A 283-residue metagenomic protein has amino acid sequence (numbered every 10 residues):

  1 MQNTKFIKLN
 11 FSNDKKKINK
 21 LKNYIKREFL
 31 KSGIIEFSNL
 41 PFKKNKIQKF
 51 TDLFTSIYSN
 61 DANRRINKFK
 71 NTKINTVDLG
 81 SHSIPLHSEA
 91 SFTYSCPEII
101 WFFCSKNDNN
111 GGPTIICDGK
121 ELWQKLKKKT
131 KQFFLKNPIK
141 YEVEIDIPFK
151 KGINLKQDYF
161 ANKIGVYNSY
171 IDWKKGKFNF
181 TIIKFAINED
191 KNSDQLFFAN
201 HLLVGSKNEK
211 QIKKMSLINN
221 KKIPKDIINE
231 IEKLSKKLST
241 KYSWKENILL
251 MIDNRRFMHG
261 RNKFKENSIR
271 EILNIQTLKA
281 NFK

Functional and structural regions predicted by a protein language model:
M1-A90: N-terminal non-catalytic cap/leader segment that marks the start of a structured domain
M1-D14, N23, F69-K73, V77-L86 (+1 more regions): Active-site environment of non-heme Fe oxygenases that use a 2-His-1-carboxylate facial triad
